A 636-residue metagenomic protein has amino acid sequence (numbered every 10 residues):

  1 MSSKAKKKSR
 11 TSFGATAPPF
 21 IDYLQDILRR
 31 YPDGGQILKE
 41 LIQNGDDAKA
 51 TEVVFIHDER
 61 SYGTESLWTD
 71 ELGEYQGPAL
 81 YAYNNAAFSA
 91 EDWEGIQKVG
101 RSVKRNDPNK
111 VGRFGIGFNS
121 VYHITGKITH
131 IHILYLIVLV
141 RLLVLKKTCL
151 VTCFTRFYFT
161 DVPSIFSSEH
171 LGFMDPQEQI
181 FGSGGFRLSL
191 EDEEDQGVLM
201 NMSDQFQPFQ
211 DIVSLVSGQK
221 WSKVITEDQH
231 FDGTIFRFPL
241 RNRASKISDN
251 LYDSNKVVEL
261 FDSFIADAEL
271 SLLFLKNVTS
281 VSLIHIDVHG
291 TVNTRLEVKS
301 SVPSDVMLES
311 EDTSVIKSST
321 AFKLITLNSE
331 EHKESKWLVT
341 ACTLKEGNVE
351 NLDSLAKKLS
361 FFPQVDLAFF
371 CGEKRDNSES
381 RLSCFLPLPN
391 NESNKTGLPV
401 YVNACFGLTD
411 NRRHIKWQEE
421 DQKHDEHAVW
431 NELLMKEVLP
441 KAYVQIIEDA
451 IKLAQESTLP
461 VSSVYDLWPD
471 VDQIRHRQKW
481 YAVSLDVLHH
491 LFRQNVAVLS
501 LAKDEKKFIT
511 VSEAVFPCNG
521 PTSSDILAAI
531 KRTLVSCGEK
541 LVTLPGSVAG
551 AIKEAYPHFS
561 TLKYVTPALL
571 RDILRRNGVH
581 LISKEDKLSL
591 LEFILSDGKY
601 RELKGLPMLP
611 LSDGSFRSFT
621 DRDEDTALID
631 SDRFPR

Functional and structural regions predicted by a protein language model:
M1-K8, D22, D70, T125 (+2 more regions): GHKL/Bergerat-fold ATPase module
M1-T51, D58, E65-W68, A90-R101: Bergerat-fold GHKL ATPase/HATPase_c domain
Q25, I37-L41, L67-T69, F114-I116 (+2 more regions): Eukaryotic intrinsically disordered and solvent-exposed regulatory patches
I27-Y31, N106-F114, H427: Alpha-helix N-cap/helix-initiation motif
Q36, L41, K104-T125, K147-T160 (+1 more regions): Glycine-rich phosphate-binding loop
L41-G45, V53, V121, R156 (+2 more regions): Conserved structural-core and active-site-/substrate-pathway-adjacent residues in large, well-folded domains of enzymes
T51-V53, G126-K127: ATPase nucleotide-binding head domains, primarily ABC-like/P-loop NTPase cores
V54-F55, E59-P108, T148: Glycine-rich/acidic phosphate-handling loop/turn and adjacent ATP-lid/helix of nucleotide-binding kinase/ATPase domains
